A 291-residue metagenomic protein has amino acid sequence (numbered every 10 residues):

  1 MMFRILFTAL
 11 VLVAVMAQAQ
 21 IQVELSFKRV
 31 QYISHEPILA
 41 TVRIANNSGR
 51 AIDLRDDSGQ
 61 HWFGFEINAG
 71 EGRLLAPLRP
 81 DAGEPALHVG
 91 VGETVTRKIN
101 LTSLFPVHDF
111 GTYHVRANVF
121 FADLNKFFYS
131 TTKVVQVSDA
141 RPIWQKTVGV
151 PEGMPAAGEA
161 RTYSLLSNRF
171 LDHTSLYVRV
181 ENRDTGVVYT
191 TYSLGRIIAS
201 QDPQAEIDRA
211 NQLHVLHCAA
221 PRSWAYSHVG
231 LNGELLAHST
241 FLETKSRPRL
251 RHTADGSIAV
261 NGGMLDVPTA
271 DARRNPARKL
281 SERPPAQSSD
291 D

Functional and structural regions predicted by a protein language model:
A17-I33: Low-complexity, acidic Ser/Thr/Pro/Gly-rich terminal tails and inter-domain linkers that flank the onset of structured
I44-S48: Asparagine-centered strand-capping/turn motif at beta-strand->loop junctions
R50-V91: The feature marks short-to-medium sequence segments in extracytoplasmic or secretory-pathway proteins
A51-D56, P77, V89, H108 (+1 more regions): Beta-sandwich strand segments
H88-L101, S130: Short Pro-Gly-centered flexible turn/kink motifs
L104-H114: Short glycine/proline/serine/threonine-rich loop/turn segments at secondary-structure transition edges
Y129-R161: Low-complexity, Pro/Ser/Thr- and charge-rich linker/hinge segments at domain boundaries
P151-E181, P203-Y226, R247-K279, P284: Short beta-strand elements that form the blades of beta-propeller/WD-repeat-like and other beta-sheet-rich scaffold
